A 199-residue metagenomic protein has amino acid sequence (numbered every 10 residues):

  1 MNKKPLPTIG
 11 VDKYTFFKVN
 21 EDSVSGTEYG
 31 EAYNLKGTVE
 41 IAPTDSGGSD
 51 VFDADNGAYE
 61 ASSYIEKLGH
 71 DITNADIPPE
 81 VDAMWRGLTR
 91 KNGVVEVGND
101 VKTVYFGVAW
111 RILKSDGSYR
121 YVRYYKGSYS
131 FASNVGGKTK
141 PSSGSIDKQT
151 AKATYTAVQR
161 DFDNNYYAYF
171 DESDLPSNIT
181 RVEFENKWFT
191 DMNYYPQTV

Functional and structural regions predicted by a protein language model:
M1-I41, T198: Polar/acidic, low-complexity leader/linker segments enriched in S/T/G and N/D
T27-L35, Y121-G127, Y167-D171: Short amphipathic beta-strand/extended segments with alternating polar/hydrophobic composition
D45-D55: N-terminal "mature-chain" segments and other terminal, solvent-exposed stretches
N56-S62, V94-G98, G136-G144: Catalytic micro-motifs at enzyme active sites that drive phosphoryl/nucleotidyl and oxygen chemistry
G57-D82, I146-R160: Oligomerization/assembly interface segments of phage tail-like spikes and tubes
I77-N99: Charged, amphipathic alpha-helical segments
N99-N134: Short helix-loop boundary/capping segments
Y129-V199: Mixed-charge, glycine-accented linear interaction segment located at domain edges/termini
